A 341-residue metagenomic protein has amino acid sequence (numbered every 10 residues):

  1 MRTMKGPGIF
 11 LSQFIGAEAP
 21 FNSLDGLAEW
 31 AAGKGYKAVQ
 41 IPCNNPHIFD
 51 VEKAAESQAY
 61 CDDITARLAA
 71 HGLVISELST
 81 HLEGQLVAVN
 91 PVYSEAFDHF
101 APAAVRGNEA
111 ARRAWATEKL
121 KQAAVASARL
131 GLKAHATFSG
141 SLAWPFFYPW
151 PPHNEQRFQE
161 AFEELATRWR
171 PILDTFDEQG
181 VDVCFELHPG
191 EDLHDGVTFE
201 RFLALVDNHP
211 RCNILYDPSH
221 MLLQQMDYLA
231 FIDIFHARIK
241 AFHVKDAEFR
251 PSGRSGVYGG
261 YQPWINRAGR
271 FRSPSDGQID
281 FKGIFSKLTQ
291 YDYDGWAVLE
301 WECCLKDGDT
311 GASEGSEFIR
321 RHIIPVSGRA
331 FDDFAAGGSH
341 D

Functional and structural regions predicted by a protein language model:
R2-F21: Boundary/entry segment of secreted carbohydrate-active catalytic domains
K5-P7, A38, L78, H153-Q278 (+2 more regions): Acidic/histidine-rich catalytic cores of soluble enzymes
F10-G16, P42-N44, T80-E83, G140-L142 (+4 more regions): Active-site beta-loop-alpha junctions enriched in small/polar residues
E18-A31, W115-A124, L223-D233, F281-I284: Short, acidic/polar
F21, E29-W30, A70, V87-N213 (+1 more regions): Active-site acidic/histidine proton-transfer and metal-coordination neighborhood in alpha/beta enzyme cores
L24-N45, L130-G131: Catalytic domains of carbohydrate-active enzymes, especially glycoside hydrolases
P42-I64, G84, S139-F146: Glycine-rich, proline-tolerant flexible connector loops at the mouths of alpha/beta enzymes
G308-G328, A335: C-terminal helical cap(s) of enzyme catalytic domains, especially alpha/beta-barrels
